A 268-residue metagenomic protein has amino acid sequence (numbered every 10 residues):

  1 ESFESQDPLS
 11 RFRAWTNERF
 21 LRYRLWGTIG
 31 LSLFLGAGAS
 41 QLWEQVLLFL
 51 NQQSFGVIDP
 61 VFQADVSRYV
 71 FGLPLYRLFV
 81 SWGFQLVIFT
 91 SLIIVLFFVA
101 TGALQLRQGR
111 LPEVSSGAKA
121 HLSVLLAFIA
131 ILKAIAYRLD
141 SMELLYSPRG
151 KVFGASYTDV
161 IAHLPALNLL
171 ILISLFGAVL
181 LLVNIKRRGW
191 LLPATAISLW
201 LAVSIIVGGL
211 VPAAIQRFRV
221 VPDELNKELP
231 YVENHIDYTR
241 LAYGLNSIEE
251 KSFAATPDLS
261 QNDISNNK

Functional and structural regions predicted by a protein language model:
E1-D65, G72-L73, R77-T239, Y243-N246 (+2 more regions): Contiguous transmembrane helix-bundle modules in multi-pass membrane proteins
N267-K268: Short Lys/Arg-enriched alpha/beta "domain-start" segment
